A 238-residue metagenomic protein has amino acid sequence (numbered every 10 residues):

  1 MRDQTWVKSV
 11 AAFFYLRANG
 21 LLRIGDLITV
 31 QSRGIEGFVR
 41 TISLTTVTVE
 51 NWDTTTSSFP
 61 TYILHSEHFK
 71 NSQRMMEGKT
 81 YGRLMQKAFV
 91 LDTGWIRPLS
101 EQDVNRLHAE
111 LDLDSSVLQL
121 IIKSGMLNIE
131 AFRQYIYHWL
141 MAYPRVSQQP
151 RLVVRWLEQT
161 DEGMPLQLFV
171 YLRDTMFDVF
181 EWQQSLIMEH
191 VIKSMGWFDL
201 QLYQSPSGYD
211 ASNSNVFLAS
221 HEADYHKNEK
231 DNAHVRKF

Functional and structural regions predicted by a protein language model:
M1, A12-F14, R33, K79 (+2 more regions): Membrane-proximal amphipathic helices and linker segments at transmembrane-helix boundaries in multi-pass membrane
M1-N19, V47: Hydrophobic alpha-helical transmembrane segments and their immediate juxtamembrane helical boundaries in integral
V7-K8, F14, G25, G34-G37 (+1 more regions): Intrinsically disordered, low-complexity segments enriched in polar/charged residues with Gly/Pro, especially when
V10-F13, L21, W139, S194: Generic, well-ordered alpha-helical scaffold segments in large soluble proteins
R17-I122, E130: Soluble accessory domains appended to multi-pass membrane transport proteins
A109-F238: Long, non-transmembrane cytosolic or organellar matrix-exposed soluble domains/tails of integral membrane proteins
